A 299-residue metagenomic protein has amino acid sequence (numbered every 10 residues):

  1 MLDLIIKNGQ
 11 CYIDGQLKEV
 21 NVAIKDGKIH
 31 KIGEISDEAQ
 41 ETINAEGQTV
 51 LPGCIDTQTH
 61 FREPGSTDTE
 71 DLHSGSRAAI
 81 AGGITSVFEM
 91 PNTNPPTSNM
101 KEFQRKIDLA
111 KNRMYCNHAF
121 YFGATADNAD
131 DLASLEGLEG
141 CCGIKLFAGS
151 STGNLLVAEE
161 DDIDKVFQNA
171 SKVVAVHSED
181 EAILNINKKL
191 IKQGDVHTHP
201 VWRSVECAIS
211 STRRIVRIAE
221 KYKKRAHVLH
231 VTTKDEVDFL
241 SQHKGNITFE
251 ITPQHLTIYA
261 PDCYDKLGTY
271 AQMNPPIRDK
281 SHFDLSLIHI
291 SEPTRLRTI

Functional and structural regions predicted by a protein language model:
M1-P52: Histidine-rich, glycine-flanked metal-binding segment
G9, G27, A79, G83 (+3 more regions): Residue-level signal for inorganic ion chemistry
Q48-R113: Metal-associated gating/positioning segment near the N- to mid-region
G53-T59, V87, H118-F122, C142-L146 (+3 more regions): Hydrophobic faces of well-ordered beta-strands that scaffold small-molecule active sites in alpha/beta enzyme cores
T59-E63, C142-S150, Y264-P275: Short, basic, glycine/proline-bearing loop/turn elements
T93-Q104, L109-I218, D235, L256-I258: Histidine/acidic-residue-rich, glycine-tolerant segments that coordinate divalent metal ions
Q272-L287: A conserved active-site cap/scaffold subdomain adjacent to cofactor or substrate pockets
I288-I299: Single conserved hydrophobic/aromatic residue that forms the stacking wall/gate of nucleotide- or nucleobase-binding
